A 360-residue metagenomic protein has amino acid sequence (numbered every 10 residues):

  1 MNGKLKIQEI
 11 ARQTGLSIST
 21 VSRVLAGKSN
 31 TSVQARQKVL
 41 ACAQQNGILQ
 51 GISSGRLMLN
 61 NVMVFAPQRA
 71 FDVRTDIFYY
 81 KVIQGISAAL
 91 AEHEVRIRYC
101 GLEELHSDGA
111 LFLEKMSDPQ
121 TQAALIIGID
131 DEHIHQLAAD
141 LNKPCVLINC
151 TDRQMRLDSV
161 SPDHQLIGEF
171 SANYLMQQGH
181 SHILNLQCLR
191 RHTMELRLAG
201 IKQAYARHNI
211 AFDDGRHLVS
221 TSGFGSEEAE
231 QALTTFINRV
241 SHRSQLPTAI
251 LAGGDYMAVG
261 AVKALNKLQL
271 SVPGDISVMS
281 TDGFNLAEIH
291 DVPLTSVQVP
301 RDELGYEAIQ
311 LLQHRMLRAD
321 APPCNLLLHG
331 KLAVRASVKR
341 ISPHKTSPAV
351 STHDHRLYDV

Functional and structural regions predicted by a protein language model:
M1-M58, T352, D359-V360: N-terminal helix-turn-helix DNA-binding module of bacterial transcription factors
N2, L59-N173, H242-Q245: Alpha-helical recognition/docking segments in bacterial nutrient-uptake and carbohydrate-utilization systems
S17, L49, Q122, H180-I183 (+1 more regions): Short acidic/polar active-site loop segments enriched in Thr and Asp
L57-L59, N173-I183: Glycine-rich phosphate/diphosphate-binding loops that line cofactor/substrate pockets in enzymes
M63, S181-L186, T248-L251, I276-S277: Conserved beta-strand elements of the Class I
Q68-K81, Y99-S107, V160-F170, L186-T235 (+4 more regions): Hinge/beta->alpha junction and helix N-cap segments in small-molecule ligand-binding domains
T234-V360: Flexible loop/turn connectors
